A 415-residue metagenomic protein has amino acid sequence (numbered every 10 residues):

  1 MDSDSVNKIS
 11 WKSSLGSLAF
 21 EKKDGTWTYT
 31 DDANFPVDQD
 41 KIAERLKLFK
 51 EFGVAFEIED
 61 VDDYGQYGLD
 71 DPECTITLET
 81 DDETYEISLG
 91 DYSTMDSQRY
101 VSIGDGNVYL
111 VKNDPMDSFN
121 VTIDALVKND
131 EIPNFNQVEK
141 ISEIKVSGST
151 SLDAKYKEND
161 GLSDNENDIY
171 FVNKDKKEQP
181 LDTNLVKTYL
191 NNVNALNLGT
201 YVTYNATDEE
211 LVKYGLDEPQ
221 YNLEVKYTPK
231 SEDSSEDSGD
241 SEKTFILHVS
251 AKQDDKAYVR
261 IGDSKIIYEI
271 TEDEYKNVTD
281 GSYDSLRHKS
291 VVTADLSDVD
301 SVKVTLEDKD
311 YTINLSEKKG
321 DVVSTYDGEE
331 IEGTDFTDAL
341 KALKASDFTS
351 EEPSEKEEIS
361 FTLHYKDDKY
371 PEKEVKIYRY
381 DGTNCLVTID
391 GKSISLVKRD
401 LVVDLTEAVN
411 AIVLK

Functional and structural regions predicted by a protein language model:
M1-K415: Soluble, acidic/polar mature domains that operate outside membranes
